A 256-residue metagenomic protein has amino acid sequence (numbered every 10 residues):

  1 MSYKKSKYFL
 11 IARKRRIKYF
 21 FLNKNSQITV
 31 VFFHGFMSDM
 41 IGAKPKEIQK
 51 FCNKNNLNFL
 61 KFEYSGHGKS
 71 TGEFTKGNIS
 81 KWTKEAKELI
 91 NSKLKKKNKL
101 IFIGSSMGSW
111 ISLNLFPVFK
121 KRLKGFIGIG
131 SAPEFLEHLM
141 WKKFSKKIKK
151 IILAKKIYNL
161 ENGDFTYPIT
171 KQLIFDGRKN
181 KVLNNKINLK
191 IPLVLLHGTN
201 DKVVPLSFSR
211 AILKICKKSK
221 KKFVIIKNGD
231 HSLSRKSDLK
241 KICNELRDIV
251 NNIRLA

Functional and structural regions predicted by a protein language model:
M1-K24, R235: N-terminal cap/lid segment of alpha/beta-hydrolase-fold proteins
K14, W110, R122-I226, D230-A256: The alpha/beta-hydrolase serine catalytic core
Q27-G35: Short beta-strand element of the alpha/beta-hydrolase
M37-A43: Short substrate-entry loop that stabilizes the transition state in hydrolases
P45, Q49-T71: Conserved alpha/beta-hydrolase
H67-L94: Catalytic nucleophile-loop/oxyanion-hole region of alpha/beta-hydrolase and closely related hydrolase-like folds
F102-G104, I129: Short beta-strand immediately N-terminal to the catalytic nucleophile in serine-hydrolase-like folds
G104-S112: Gly/Ala-rich beta-loop-alpha elbow adjacent to hydrolase catalytic centers
